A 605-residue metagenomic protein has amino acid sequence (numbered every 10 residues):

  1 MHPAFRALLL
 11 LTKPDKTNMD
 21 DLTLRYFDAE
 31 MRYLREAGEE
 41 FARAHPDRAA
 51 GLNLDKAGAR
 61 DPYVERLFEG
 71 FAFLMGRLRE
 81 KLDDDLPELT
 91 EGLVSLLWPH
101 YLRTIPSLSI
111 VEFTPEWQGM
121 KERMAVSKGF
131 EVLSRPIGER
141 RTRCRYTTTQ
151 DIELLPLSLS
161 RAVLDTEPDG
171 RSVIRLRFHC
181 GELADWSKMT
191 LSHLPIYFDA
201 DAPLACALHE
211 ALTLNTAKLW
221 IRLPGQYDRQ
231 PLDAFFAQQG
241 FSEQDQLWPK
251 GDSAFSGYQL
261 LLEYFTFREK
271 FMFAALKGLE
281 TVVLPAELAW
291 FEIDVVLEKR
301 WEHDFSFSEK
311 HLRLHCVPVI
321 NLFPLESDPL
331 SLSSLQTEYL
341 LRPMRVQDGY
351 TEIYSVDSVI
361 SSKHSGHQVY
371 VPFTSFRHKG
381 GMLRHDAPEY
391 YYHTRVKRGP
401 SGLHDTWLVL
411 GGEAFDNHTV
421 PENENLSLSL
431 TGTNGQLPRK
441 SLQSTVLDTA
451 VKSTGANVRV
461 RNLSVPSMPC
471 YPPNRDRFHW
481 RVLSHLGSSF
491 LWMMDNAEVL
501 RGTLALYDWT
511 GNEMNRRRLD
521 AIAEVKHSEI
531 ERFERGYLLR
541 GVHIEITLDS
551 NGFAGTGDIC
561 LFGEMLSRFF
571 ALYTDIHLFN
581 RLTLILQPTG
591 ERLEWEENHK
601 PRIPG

Functional and structural regions predicted by a protein language model:
H2, E36, A44-D47, S365-G605: C-terminal domain/tail detector
H2-A44, R48, L52, Q244-P285 (+3 more regions): Mixed-charge (acidic/basic) macromolecular-recognition segments
H2-D15, R25-A29, Y33, H45 (+11 more regions): Short linear motifs embedded in intrinsically disordered, proline/glycine-rich low-complexity segments
H2-Y227, D233: Extended assembly-interface regions of large multimeric machines
L67, F71, L93, L212 (+5 more regions): Short, Φ-rich (hydrophobic/aromatic) sequence segments
M75-L82, H100, R161-R171, R177-L191 (+3 more regions): Extracellular ectodomain segments of secreted/surface proteins
L133, L288-E298, N423-G432: Short, aromatic- and glycine-rich surface loops/edge beta-strands on solvent-exposed regions
G181-A387: Short, low-complexity Pro/Thr/Gly
